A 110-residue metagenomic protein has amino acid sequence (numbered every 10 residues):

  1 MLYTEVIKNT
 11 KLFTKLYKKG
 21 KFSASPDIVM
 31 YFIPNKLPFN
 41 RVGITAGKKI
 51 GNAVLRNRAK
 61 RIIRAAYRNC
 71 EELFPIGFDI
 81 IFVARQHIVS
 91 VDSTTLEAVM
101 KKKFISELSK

Functional and structural regions predicted by a protein language model:
M1-K110: Positively charged, solvent-exposed patches that mediate nucleic-acid binding
